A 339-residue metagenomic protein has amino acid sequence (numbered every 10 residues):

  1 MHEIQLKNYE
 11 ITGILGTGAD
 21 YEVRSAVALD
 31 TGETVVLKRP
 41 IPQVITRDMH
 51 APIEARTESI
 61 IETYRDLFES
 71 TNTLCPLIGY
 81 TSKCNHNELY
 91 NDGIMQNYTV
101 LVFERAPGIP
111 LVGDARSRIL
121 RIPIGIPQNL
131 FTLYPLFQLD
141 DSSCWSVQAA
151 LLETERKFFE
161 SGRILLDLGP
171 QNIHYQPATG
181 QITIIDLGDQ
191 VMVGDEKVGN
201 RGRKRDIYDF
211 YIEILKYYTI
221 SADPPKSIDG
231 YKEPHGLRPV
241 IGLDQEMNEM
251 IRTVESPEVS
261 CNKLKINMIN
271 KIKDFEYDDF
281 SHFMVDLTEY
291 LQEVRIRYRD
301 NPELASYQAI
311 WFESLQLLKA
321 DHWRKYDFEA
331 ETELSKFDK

Functional and structural regions predicted by a protein language model:
E3-D30: ATP-binding glycine-rich phosphate-binding loop
D20-T73: ATP-binding glycine-rich loop module of kinase domains
P76-L139: Conserved structural core of kinase catalytic domains
V147-Q148: Activation segment signature within eukaryotic-like protein kinase domains
E155-Q176: Catalytic-loop of the protein kinase fold
I182-K265, H282: C-lobe/activation-segment region of protein kinase-like
K271-R297: Terminal C-lobe "cap" of eukaryotic-type protein kinase domains
R295-K339: Regulatory extensions appended to serine/threonine kinase catalytic cores
